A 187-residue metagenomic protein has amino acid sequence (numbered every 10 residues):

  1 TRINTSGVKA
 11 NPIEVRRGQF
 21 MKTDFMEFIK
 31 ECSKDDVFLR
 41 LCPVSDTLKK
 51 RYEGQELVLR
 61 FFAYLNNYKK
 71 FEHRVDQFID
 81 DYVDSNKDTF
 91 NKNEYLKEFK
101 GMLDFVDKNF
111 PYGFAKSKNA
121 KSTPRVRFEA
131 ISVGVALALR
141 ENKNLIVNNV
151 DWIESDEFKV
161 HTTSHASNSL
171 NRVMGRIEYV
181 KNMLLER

Functional and structural regions predicted by a protein language model:
T1-R187: Flexible coil/loop and intrinsically disordered segments
